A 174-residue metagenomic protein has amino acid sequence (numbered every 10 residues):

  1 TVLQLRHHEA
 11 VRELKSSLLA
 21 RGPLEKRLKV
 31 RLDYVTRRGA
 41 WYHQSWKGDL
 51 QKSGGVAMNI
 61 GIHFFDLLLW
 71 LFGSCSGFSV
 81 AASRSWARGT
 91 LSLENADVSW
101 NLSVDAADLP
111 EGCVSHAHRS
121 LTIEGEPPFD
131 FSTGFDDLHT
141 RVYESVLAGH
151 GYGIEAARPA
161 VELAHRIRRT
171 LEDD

Functional and structural regions predicted by a protein language model:
L5-S74: Predominantly a Rossmann-like dinucleotide-binding segment in NAD(P)-dependent oxidoreductases
R6-E9, L32-R38, A82-S85, L93-N95 (+2 more regions): Glycine-rich beta-alpha junction loops
M58, I62, D136, G151-I154: Electropositive phosphate-/nucleotide-binding environments in soluble metabolic enzymes
C75-S79: A short linear hydrophobic-aromatic micro-motif
A87-L138: C-terminal substrate-binding/catalytic lobe of Rossmann-fold NAD(P)-dependent oxidoreductases
L138-E144: Conserved C-terminal active-site "lid" loop/helix of NAD(P)H-dependent oxidoreductases that clamps the redox cofactor
E144-D174: C-terminal helix-rich "cap/oligomerization" subdomain common to oxidoreductases
